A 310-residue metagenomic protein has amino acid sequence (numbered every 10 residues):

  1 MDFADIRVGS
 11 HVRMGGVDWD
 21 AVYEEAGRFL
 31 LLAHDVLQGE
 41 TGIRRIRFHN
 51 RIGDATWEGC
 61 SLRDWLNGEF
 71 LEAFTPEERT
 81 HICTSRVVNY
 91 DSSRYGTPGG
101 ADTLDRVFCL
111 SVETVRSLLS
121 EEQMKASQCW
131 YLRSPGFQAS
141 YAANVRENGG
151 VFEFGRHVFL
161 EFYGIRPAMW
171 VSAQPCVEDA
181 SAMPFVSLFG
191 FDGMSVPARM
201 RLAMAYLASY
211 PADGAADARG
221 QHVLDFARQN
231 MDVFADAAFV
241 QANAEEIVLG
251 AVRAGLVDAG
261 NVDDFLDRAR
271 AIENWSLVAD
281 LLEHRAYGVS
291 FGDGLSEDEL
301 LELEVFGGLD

Functional and structural regions predicted by a protein language model:
M1-D179: Collagenous Gly-X-Y triple-helix signature in extracellular proteins
A180-D310: Ankyrin repeat (ANK) tandem alpha-helical domains that serve as protein-protein interaction scaffolds, prominent
